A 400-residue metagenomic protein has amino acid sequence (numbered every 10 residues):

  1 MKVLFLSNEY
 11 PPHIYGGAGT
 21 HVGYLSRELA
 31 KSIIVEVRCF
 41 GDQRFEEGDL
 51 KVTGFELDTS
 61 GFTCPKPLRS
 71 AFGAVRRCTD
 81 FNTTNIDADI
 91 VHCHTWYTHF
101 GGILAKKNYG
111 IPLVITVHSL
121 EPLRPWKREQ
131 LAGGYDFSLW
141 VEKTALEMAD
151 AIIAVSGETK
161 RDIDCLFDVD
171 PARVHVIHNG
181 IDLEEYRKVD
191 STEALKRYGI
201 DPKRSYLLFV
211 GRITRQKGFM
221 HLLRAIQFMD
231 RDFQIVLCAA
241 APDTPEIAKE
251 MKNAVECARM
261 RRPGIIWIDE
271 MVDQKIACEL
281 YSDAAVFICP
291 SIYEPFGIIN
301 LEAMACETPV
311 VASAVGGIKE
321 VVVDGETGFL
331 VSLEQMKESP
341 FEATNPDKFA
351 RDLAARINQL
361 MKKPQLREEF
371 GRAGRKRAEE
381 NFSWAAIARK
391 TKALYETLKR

Functional and structural regions predicted by a protein language model:
M1-R44: N-terminal subdomain of nucleotide-sugar transferases
T20, S205, F209, T214-F228 (+1 more regions): A conserved mid-protein helix/loop that constitutes part of the nucleotide-sugar donor-binding site
P112-V114, L123-T144, C165: Nucleotide-sugar donor phosphate/pyrophosphate-binding loop at the beta->alpha transition of glycosyltransferases
E158, G180: Carbohydrate-associated surface elements
A248-K275: Nucleotide-activated donor-binding/catalytic signature segment of Leloir-type glycosyltransferases, i.e., the conserved
E279-A284: Short alpha-helical donor nucleotide-sugar binding micro-motif in glycosyltransferases
I292: Aromatic "clamp/platform" in nucleotide-sugar-dependent glycosyltransferases that forms part of the donor/acceptor
P309-A312, V322, F329-L330: Short hydrophobic beta-strand element within catalytic cores of glycosyltransferases and related nucleotide-activated
